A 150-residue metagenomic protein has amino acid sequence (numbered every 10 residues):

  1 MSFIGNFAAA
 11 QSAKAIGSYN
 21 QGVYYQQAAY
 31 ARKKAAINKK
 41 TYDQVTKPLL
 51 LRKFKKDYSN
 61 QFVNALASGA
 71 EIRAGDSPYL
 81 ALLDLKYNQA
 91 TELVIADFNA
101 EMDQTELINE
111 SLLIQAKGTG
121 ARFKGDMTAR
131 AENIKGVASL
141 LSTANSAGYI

Functional and structural regions predicted by a protein language model:
I4-I150: Glycine-/small-residue-biased sites that favor an extended, beta-strand-like backbone and mark sterically tight motif
